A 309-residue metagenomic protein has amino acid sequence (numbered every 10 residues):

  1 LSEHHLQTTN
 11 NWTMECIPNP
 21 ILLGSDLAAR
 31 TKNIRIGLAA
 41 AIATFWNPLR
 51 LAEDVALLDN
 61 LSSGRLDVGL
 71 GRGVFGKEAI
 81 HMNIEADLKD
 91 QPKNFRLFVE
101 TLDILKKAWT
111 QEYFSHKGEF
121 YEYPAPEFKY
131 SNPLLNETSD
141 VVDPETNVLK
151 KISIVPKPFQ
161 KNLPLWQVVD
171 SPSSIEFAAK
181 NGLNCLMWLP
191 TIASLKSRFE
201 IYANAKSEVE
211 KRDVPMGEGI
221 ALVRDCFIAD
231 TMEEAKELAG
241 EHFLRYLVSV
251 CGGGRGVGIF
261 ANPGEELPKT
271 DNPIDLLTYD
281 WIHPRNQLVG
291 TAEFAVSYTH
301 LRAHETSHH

Functional and structural regions predicted by a protein language model:
L1-I34, L163: N-terminal beta1-alpha1-beta2 module of alpha/beta enzyme domains
L27, L58, L105, A178 (+2 more regions): Conserved, mostly hydrophobic/aromatic
I36-L38, L66-L70, L165-V168, C185-M187 (+1 more regions): Hydrophobic faces of well-ordered beta-strands that scaffold small-molecule active sites in alpha/beta enzyme cores
T44-A56, E293-F294: Glycine-rich anion/phosphate-binding loops
Q91-P156, A193-Y298: An alpha-helical appendage that flanks or caps ligand/catalytic pockets
D170-I175, F294-Y298: Short, acidic/polar
A179-T191: A conserved active-site cap/scaffold subdomain adjacent to cofactor or substrate pockets
T299-T306: Conserved small/polar residues in nucleotide/adenosyl-binding loops
